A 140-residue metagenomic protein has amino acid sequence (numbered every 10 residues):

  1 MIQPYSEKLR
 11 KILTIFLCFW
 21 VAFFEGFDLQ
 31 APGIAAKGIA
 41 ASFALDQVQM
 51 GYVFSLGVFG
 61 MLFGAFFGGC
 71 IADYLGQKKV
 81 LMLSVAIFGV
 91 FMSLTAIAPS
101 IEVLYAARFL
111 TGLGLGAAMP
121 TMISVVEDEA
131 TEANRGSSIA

Functional and structural regions predicted by a protein language model:
L13-Q47: Extracytoplasmic
C18-A22, M92, S100-L104, R108-G112: Helical-face signature of the major facilitator-like transporter fold
G26, Q30, A96, G112-P120: Small-residue-rich segments within alpha-helical transmembrane domains of MFS-like 12-TM solute carriers
Q30, V58-F66, G116: Residue-level signature of mid-helix packing/kink "hotspots" within the transmembrane helices of 12-pass Major
A44, G76, I97-V103, G114 (+1 more regions): Helix-breaking motifs and short loop linkers at transmembrane-helix boundaries and internal kinks in secondary membrane
D46-F54: Juxtamembrane helix-start elements in MFS-like secondary transporters
F63-I101: Conserved MFS/SLC helix-loop-helix module at the cytosolic interface between two early adjacent transmembrane helices
A107-A140: Cytoplasmic helix-loop-helix junction between adjacent transmembrane helices in 12-TM secondary transporters
